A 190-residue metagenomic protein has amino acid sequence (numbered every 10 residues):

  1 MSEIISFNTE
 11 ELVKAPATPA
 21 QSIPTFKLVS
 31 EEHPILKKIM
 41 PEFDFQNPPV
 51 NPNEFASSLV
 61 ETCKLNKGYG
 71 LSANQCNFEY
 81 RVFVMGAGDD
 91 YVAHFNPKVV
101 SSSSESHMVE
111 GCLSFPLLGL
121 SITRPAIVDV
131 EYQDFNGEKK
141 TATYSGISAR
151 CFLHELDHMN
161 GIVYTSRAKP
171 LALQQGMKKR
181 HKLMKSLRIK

Functional and structural regions predicted by a protein language model:
M1-K190: Positively charged
